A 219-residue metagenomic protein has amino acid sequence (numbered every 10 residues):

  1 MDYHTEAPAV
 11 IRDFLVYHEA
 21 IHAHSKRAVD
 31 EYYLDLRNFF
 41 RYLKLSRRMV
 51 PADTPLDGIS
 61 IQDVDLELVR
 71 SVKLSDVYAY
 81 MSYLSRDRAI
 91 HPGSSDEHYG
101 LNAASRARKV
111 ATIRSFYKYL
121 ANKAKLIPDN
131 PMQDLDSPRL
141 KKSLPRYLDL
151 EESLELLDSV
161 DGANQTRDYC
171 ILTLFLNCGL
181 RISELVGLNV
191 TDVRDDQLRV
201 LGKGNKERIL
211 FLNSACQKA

Functional and structural regions predicted by a protein language model:
M1-A219: Conserved catalytic core of the tyrosine transesterase superfamily
